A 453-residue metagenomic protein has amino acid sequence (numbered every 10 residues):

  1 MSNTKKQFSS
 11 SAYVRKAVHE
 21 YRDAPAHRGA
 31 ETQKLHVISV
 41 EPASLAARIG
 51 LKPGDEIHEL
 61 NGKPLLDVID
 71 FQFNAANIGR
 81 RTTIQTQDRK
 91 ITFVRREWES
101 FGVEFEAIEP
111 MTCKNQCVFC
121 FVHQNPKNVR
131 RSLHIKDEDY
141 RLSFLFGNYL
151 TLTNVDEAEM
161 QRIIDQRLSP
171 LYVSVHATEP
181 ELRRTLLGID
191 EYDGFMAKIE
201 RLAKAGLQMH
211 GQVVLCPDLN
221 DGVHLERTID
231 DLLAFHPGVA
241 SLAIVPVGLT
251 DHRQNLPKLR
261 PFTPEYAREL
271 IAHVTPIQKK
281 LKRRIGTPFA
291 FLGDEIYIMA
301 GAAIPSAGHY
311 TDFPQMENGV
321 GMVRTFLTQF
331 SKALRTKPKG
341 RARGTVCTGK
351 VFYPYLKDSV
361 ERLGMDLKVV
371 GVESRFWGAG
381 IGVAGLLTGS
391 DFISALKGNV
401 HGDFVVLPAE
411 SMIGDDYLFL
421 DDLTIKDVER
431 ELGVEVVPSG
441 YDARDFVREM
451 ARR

Functional and structural regions predicted by a protein language model:
M1-T32, H36, G301-R453: Radical SAM enzyme core and accessory elements
Q7-A17, A26, E31, Q72-E104: PDZ-domain C-terminal substructure recognizer with occasional recognition of PDZ-binding tails
K34-P42, G62-L66: Short, structured beta-strand/loop micro-motifs enriched in basic residues and often containing a Trp
A46-L66: Conserved PDZ fold ligand-binding element
D67-N74, G79, W377-L387: N-terminal beta-loop-helix "entrance" segment that forms/cooperates in small-molecule cofactor or anionic ligand
R95-G238, G248-I277: Conserved Radical SAM active-site core
P170-Y172, Q208-H210, S241-A243, F289-F291 (+1 more regions): Structural preference for beta-strand elements that scaffold enzyme active sites
R183, L219, V239-E265, I285-G308 (+1 more regions): Flexible glycine/acidic-rich beta-alpha junction loops that bind and position SAM and/or redox cofactors in anaerobic
